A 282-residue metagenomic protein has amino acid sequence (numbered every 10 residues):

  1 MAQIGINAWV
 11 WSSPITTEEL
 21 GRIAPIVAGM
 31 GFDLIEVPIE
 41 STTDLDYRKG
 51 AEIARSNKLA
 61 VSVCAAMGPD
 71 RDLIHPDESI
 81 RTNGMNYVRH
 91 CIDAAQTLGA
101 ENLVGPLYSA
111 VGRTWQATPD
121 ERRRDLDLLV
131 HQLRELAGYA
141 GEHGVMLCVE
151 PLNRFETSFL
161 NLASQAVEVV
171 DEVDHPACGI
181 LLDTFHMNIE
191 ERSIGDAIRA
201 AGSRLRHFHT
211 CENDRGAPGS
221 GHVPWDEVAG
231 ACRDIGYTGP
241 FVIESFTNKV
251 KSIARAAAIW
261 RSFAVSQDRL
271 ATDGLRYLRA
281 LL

Functional and structural regions predicted by a protein language model:
M1-A28, G99-E101, L160-L182, M187-L282: Histidine-acidic metal/acid-base catalytic patches
M1-W11, V63-H75, L107-A117: N-terminal small/glycine-rich loop or linker at the start of catalytic domains across soluble metabolic enzymes
V10-S12, I39-S41, M67-P69, S109-V111 (+4 more regions): Active-site-proximal loop/turn and secondary-structure-junction residues that shape catalytic pockets, frequently
I23-D44, A65: N-terminal substrate-binding region of glycoside hydrolase catalytic domains
E36, S62-A65, V104, C148 (+3 more regions): Conserved beta-strand positions in the central sheet of alpha/beta enzyme cores
T43-I53: Active-site-adjacent beta->alpha loops and helix N-cap segments on the catalytic face of soluble alpha/beta enzymes
R55-S56, S79-G179, R261-R269: Active-site acidic/histidine proton-transfer and metal-coordination neighborhood in alpha/beta enzyme cores
D70-H75, V111-Q116, F155-E156, I189 (+2 more regions): A short acidic, helix-capping loop that chelates divalent metal ions and anchors anionic groups
